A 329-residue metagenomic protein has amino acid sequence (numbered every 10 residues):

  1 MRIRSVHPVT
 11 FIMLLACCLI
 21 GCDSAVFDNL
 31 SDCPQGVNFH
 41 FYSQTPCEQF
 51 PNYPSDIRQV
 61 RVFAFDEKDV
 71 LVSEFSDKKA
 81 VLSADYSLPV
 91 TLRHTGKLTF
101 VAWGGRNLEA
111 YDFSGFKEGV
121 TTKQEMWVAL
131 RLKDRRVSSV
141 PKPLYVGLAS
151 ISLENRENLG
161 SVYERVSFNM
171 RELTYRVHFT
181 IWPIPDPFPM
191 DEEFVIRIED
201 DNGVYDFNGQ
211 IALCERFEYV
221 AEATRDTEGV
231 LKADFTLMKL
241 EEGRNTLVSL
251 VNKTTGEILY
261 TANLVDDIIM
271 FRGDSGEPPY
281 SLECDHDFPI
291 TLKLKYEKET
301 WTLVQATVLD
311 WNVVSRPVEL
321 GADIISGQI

Functional and structural regions predicted by a protein language model:
M1-T10: Bacterial N-terminal signal peptides that target proteins for export
C18-G21: C-terminal motif of bacterial Sec signal peptides marking the signal peptidase cleavage site
S24-G119, D274-I329: Acidic/polar, low-complexity intrinsically disordered N-terminal segments immediately downstream of a Sec signal
G36-N38, D85-S87, Y163-R165, R176 (+1 more regions): Intrinsic-disorder/low-complexity, polar/charged segments enriched in Ser/Thr/Lys/Arg/Asp/Glu/Gln
V60-S114, P189-D274, I329: Tryptophan-paired
E74-E172: Short, low-hydrophobicity acidic/polar segments
E125-V137, I268-T291: Low-complexity, Pro/Ser/Thr- and charge-rich linker/hinge segments at domain boundaries
L130-G229: A sequence/structural signal for flexible, mid-protein segments enriched in small/helix-disrupting residues
